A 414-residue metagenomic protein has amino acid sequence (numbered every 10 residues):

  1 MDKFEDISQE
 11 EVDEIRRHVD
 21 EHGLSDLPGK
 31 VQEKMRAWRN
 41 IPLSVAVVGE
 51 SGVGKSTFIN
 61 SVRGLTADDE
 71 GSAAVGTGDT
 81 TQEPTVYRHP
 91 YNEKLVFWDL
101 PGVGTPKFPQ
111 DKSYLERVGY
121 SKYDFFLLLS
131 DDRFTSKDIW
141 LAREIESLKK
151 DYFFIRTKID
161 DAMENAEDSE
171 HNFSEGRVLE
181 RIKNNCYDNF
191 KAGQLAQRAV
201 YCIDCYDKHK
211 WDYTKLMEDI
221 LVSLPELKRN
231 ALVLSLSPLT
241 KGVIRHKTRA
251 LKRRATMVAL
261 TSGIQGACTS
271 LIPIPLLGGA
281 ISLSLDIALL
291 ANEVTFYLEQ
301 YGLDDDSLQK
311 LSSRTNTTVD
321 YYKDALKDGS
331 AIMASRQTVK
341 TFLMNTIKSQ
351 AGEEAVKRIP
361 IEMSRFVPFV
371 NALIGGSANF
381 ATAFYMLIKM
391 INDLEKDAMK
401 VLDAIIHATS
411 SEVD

Functional and structural regions predicted by a protein language model:
M1-P101, T105: Conserved G1/Walker A P-loop phosphate-binding module
E70, D132-F134, S147-Y152, R156: P-loop NTPase signaling cores
V75, T85, L95-Q110, F154 (+3 more regions): AAA+ P-loop NTPase catalytic core and its hallmark functional loops
D79-T85, V96-E146: Switch II of P-loop NTPase G domains
S121-F125, L148-Y152, L195-A199: Short glycine-/polar-rich loops that comprise or flank the Walker A/P-loop and associated switch/sensor motifs
F126-D131, I155-T157, C202-I203: Conserved beta-strand segments of the P-loop GTPase G domain that flank and frequently precede/overlap
K158-A231: Canonical P-loop GTPase G-domain recognition
L234, P238-D414: Alpha-helical membrane association modules
